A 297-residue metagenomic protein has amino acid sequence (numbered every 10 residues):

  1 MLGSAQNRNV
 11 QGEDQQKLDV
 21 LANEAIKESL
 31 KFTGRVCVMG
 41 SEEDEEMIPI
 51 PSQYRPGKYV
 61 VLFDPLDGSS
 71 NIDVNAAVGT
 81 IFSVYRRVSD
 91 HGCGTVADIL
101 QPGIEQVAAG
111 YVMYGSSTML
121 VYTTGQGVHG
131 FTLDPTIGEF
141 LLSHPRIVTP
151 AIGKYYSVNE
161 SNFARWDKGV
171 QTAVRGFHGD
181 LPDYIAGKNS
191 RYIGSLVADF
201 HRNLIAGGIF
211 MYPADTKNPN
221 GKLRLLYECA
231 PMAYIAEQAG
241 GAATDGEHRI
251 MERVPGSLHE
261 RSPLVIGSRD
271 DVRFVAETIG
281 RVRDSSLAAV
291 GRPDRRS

Functional and structural regions predicted by a protein language model:
M1-D14: N-terminal, positively charged, Ser/Thr/Ala/Gly-biased leader segments that form transit/presequence-like amphipathic
N7-N9, V20-S297: IMPase-like, lithium-sensitive Mg2+-dependent phosphomonoesterase catalytic core
K17: Amphipathic alpha-helical recognition patches that constitute DNA-binding helices
